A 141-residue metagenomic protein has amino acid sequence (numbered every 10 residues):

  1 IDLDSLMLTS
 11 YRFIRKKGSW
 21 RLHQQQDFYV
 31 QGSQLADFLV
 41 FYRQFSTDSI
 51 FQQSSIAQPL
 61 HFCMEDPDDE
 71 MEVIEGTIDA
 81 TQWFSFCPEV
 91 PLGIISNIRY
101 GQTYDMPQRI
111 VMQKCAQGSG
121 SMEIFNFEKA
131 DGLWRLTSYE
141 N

Functional and structural regions predicted by a protein language model:
I1-L3, D66-S121: Surface-exposed, charged secondary-structure patches
L3-Q31, G120-N141: Short beta-strand edge/turn micro-motifs at domain boundaries
M7, R12, R43-S46, G101 (+1 more regions): Compositionally biased, intrinsically disordered low-complexity regions enriched in proline and serine
I14-Q53, E65-M71: Surface-exposed beta-loop interaction hotspot
Q52-L60: Surface-exposed patches in mature extracellular/periplasmic domains of secreted proteins
